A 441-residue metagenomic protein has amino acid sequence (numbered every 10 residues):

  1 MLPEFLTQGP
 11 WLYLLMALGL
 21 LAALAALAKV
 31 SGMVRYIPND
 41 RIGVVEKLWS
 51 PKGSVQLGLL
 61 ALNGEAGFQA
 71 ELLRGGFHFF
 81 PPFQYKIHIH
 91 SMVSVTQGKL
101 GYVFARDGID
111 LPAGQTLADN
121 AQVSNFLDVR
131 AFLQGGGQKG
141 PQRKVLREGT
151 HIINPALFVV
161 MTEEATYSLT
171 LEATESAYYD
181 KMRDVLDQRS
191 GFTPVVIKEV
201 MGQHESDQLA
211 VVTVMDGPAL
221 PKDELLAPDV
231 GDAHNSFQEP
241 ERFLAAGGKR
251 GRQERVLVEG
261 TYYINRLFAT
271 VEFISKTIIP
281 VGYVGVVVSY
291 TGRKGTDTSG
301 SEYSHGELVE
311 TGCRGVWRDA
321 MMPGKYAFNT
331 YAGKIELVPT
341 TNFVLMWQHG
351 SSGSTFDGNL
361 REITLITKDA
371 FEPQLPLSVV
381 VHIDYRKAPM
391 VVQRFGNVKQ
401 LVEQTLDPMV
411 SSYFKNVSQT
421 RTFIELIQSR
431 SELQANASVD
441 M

Functional and structural regions predicted by a protein language model:
L2-M441: N-terminal hydrophobic membrane-entry segments
